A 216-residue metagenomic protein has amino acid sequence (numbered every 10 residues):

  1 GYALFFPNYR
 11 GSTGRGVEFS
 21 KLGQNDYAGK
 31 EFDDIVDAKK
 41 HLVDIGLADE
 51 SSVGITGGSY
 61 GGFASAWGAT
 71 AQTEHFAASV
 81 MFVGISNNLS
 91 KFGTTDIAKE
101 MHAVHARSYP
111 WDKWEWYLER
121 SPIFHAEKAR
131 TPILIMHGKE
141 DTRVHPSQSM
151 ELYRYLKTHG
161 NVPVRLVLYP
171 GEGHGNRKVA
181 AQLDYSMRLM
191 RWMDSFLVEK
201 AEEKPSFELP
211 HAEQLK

Functional and structural regions predicted by a protein language model:
A3-K216: Active-site-proximal cap/loop segments of hydrolase catalytic domains
